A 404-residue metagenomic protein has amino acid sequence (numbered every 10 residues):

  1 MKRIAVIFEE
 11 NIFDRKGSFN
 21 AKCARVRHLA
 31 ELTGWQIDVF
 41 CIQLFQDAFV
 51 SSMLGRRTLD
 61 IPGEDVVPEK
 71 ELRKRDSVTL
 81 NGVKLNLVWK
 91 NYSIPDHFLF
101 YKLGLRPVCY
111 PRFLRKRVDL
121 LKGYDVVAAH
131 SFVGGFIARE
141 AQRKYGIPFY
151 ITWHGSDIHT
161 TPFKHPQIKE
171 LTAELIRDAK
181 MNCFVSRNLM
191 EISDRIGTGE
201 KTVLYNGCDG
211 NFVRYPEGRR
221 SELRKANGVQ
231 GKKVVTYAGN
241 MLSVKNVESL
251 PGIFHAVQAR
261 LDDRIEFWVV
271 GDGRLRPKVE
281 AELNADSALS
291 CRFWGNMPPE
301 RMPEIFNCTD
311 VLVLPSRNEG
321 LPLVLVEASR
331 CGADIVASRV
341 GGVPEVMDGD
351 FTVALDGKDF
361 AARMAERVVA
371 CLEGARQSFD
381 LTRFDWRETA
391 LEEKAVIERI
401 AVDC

Functional and structural regions predicted by a protein language model:
A5, C183, V229-K245, P251-F254 (+1 more regions): Conserved donor-binding/catalytic core segment of Leloir-type glycosyltransferases
A129-G134: Short His-centered aromatic/hydrophobic patch
N188, G207: Carbohydrate-associated surface elements
E280-M297: Nucleotide-activated donor-binding/catalytic signature segment of Leloir-type glycosyltransferases, i.e., the conserved
N296-M297, E304-T309: Short alpha-helical donor nucleotide-sugar binding micro-motif in glycosyltransferases
R317: Aromatic "clamp/platform" in nucleotide-sugar-dependent glycosyltransferases that forms part of the donor/acceptor
L325, D334-A337: Short hydrophobic beta-strand element within catalytic cores of glycosyltransferases and related nucleotide-activated
P344-A370: Change "using UDP/GDP/dTDP sugars" to "using nucleotide sugars
